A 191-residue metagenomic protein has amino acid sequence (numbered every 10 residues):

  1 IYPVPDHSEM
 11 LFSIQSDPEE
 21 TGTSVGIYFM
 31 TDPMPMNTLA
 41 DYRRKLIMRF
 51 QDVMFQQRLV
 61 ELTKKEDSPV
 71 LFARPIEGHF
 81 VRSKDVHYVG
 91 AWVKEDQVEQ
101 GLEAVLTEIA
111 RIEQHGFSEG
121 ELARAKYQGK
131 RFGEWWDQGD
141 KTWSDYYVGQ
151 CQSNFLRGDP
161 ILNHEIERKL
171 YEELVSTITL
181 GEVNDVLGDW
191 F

Functional and structural regions predicted by a protein language model:
Y2-S8: Short, surface-exposed recognition loops and adjoining beta-strand edges that mediate ligand/DNA contacts, enriched
E9-D17, L187: Short, surface-exposed beta-strand/loop micro-motifs that present aromatic residues
S16, E20-R43, L59-V175, L180: M16 family metallopeptidases and their MPP-like homologs
R44, M48-D52: Long, His/Glu/Asp-enriched segments that create or flank divalent metal/ion-associated functional microenvironments
R49, V105, V183: Divalent metal-coordination and catalytic microenvironments
I178-E182, V186-F191: Segments forming glycine/polar-rich beta-alpha architectures that bind adenosine-containing cofactors
